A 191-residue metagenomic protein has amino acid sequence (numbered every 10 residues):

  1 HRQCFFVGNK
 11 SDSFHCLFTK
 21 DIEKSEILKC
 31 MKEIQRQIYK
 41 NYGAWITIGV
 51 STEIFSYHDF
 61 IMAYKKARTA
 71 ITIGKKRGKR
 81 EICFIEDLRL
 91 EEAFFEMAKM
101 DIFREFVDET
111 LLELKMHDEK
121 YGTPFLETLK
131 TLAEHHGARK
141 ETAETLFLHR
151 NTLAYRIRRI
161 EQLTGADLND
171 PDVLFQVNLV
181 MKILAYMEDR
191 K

Functional and structural regions predicted by a protein language model:
H1-K191: Cytosolic nucleotide-utilizing catalytic cores of signal-transduction proteins
